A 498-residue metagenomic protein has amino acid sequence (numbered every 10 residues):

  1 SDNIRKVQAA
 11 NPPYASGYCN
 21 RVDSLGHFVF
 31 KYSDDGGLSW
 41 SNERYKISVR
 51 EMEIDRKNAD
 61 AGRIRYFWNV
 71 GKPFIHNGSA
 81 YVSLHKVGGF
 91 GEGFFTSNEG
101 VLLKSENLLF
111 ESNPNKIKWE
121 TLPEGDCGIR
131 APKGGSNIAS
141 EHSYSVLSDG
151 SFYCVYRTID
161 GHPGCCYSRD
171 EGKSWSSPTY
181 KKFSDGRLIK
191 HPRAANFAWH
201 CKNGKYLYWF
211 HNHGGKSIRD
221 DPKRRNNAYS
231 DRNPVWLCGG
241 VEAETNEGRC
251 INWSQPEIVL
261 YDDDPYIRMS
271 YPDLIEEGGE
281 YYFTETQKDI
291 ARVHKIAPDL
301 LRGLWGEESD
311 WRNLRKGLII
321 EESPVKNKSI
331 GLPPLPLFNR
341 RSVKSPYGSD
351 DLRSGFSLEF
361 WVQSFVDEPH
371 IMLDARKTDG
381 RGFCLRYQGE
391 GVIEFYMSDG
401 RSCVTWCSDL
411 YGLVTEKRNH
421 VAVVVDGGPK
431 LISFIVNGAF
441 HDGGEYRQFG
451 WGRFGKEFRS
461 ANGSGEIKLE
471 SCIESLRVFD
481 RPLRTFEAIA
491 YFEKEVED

Functional and structural regions predicted by a protein language model:
S1-Y66, F74-E141, S145-H191, H200-P265 (+1 more regions): Beta-rich carbohydrate-recognition and catalytic domains
N69-K72, S140-S143, A194-F197, S270-D273 (+2 more regions): Beta-propeller and closely related beta-sheet repeat lectin domains
F74, S145-V146, W199-H200, I275 (+3 more regions): Well-ordered beta-strand positions
G78, G150, G204, G279-Y281 (+3 more regions): Structural signal for glycine-centered tight turns and loop->strand junctions in beta-sheet-rich domains
R193-A195, N203, R232-P234, M269-Y271 (+2 more regions): Active-site lining segments that contact anionic ligands and/or coordinate catalytic metals
A198, L237, L274, F283 (+1 more regions): Hydrophobic, well-ordered secondary-structure elements that form the walls of internal hydrophobic environments
I275-D289: C-terminal capping/lid segments that line or modulate ligand- or cofactor-binding pockets
R315-D498: Extracellular glycan-associated modules
